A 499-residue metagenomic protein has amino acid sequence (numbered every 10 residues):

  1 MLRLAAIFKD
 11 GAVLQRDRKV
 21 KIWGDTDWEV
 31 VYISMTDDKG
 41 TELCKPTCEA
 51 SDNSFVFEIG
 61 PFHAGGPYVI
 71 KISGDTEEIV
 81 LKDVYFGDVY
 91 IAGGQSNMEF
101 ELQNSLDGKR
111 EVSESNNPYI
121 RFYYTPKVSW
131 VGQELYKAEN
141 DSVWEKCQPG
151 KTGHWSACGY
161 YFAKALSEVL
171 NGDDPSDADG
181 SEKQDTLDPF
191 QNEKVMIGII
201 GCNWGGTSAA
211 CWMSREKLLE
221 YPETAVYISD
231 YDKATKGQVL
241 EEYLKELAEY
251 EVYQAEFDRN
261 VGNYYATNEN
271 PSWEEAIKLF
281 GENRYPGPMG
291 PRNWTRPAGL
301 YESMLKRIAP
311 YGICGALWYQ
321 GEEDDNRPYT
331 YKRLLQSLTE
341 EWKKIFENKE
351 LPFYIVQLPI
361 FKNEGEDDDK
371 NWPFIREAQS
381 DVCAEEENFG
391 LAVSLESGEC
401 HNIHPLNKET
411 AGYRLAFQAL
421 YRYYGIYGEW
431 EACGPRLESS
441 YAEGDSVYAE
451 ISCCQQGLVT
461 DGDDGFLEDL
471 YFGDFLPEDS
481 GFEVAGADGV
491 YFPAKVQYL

Functional and structural regions predicted by a protein language model:
M1-L499: Cell-envelope and extracellular/periplasmic
